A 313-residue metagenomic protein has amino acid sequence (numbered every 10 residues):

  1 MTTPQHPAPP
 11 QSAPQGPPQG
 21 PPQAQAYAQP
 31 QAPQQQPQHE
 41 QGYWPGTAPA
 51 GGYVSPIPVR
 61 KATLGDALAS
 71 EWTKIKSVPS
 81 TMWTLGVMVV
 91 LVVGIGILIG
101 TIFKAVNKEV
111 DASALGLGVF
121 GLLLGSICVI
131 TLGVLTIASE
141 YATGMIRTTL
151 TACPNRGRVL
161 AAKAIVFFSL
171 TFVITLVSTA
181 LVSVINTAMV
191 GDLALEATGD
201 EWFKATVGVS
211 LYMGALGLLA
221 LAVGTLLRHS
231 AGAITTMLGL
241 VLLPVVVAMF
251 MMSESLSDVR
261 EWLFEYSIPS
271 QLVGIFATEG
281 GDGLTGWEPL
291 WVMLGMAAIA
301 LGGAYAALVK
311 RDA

Functional and structural regions predicted by a protein language model:
T2-P37, K61, I234, V245-A306: Terminal transmembrane helical anchor/hairpin motif
G52-A69, G295: Short, membrane-interfacial amphipathic segments enriched in basic
K74, W83-T84, I95-E140, Q271-V292: Membrane-embedded or membrane-proximal helical elements that form or frame transporter/channel pores
W83-V89, A231-S253: Pore- or pathway-lining transmembrane helices of multi-pass membrane proteins that form conduits for solutes/ions
C128, L132, K204-L227, G295-A304: Hydrophobic alpha-helical transmembrane segments of polytopic membrane proteins
I130-A152, R156-G157: Transmembrane helix boundary and interhelical loop/hinge segments in multi-pass membrane proteins
G157-S183: Selective transmembrane-helix segments that form parts of the transport pathway or gating/packing helices in multipass
I185-V207: Membrane-interfacial helix-loop-helix connectors in multipass membrane proteins
